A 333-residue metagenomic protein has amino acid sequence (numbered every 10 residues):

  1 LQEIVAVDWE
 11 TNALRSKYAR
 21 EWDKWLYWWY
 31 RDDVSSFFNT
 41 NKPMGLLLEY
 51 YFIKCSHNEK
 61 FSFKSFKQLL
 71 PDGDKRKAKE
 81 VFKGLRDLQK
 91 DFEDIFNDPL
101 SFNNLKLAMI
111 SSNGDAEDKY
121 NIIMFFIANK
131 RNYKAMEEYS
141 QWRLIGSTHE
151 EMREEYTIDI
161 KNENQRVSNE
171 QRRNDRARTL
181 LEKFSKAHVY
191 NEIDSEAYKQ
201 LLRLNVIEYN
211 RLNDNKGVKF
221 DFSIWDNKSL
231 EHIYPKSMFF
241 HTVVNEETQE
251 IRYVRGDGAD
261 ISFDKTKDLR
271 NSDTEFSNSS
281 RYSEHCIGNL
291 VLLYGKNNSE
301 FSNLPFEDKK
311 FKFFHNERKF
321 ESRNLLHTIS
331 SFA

Functional and structural regions predicted by a protein language model:
L1-A333: Flexible coil/loop and intrinsically disordered segments
